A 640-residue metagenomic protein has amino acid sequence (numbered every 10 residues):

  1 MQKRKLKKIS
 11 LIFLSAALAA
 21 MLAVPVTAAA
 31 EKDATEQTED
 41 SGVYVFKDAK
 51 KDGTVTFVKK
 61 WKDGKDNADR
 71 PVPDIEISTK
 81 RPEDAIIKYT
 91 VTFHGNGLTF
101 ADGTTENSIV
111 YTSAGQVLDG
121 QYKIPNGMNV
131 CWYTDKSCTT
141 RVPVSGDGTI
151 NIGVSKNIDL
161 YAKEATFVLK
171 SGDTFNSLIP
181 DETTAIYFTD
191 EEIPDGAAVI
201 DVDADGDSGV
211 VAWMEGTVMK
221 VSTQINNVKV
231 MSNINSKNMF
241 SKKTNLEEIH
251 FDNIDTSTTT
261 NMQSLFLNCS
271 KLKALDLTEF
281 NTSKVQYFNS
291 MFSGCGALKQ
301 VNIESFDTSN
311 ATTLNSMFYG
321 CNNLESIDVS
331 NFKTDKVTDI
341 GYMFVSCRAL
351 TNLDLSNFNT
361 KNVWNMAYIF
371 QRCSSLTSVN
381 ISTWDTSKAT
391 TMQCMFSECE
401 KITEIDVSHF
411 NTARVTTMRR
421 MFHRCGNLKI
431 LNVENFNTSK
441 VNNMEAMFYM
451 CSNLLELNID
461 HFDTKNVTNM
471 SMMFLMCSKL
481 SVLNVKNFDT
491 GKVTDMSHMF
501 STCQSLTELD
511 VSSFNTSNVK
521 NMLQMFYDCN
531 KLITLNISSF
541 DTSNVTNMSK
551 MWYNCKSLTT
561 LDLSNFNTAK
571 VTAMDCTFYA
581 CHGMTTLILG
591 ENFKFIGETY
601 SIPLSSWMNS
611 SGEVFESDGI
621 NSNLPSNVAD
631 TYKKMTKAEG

Functional and structural regions predicted by a protein language model:
M1-I12: Bacterial Sec-dependent N-terminal signal peptides
I9-L11, A30, T585-L589: Acidic/polar loop patches that form or flank catalytic/metal-binding clefts of enzymes that bind anionic ligands
L14-M21: Bacterial N-terminal signal peptides
L22-D33: Sec-dependent signal peptide cleavage junction
K32-G42, G172: Short N-terminal segments immediately surrounding and downstream of signal-peptide cleavage
T38-T166: Secondary-structure capping and domain/repeat boundary segments
K163-G640: Negatively charged
